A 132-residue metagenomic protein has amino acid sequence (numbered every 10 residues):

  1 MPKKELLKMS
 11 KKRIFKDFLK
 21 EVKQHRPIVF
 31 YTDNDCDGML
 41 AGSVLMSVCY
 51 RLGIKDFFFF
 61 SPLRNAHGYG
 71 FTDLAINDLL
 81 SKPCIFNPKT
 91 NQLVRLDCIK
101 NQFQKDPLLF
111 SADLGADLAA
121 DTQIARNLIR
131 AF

Functional and structural regions predicted by a protein language model:
M1-F132: Replace "Mg2+/Mn2+-dependent" with "divalent metal-dependent
